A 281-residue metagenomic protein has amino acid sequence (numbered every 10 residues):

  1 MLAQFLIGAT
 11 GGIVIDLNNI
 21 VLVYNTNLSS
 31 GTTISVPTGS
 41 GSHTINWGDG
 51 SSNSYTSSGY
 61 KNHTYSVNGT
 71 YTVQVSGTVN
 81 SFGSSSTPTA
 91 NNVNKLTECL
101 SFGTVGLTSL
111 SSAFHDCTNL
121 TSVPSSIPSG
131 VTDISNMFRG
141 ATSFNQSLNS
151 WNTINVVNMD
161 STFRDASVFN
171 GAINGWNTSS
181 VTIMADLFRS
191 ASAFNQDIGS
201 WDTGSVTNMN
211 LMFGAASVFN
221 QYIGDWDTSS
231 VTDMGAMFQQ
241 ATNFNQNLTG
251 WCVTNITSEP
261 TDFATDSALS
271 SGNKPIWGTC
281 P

Functional and structural regions predicted by a protein language model:
M1-G12: Short, low-complexity N-terminal tether/leader segments at secretion or assembly junctions of large, surface-exposed
G12-P281: Negatively charged
